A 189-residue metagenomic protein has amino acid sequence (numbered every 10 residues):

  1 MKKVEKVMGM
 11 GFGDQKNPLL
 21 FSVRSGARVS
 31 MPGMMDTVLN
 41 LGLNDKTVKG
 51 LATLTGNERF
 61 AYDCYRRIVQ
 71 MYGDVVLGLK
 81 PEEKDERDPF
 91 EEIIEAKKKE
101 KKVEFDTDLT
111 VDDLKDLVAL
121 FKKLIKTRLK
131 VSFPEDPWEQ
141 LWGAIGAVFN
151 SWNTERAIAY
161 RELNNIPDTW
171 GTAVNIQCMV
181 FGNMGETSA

Functional and structural regions predicted by a protein language model:
M1-A189: Nucleotide/phosphate-binding sheet-loop regions of phosphoryl- and nucleotidyl-transfer enzymes
